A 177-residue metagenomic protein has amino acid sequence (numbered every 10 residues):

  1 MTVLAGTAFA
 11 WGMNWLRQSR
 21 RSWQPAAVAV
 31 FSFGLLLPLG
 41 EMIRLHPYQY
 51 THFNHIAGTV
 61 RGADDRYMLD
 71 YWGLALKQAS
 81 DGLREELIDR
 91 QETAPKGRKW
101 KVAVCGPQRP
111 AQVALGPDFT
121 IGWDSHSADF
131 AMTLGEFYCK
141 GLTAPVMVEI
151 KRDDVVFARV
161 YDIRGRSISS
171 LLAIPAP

Functional and structural regions predicted by a protein language model:
M1-L4: Transmembrane alpha-helices of multi-pass, membrane-embedded glycan-processing enzymes that use lipid-linked
G6-F53: Signature aromatic-anchored transmembrane alpha helix within multi-pass, membrane-resident enzymes that catalyze glycan
E41-Y67, W72: Juxtamembrane membrane-water interface segments immediately following transmembrane helices in multi-pass
V60-P177: C-terminal luminal/periplasmic domains and tails of membrane-associated envelope-modifying transferases
